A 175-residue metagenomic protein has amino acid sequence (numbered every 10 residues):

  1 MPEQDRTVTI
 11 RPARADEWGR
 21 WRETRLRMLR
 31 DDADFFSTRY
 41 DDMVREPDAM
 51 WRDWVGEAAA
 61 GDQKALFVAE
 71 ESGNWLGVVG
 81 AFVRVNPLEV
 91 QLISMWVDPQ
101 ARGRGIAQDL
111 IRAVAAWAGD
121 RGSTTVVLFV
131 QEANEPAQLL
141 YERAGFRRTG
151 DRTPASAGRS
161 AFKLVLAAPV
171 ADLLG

Functional and structural regions predicted by a protein language model:
M1-Q4, L174-G175: Actinobacteria-biased recognition of intrinsically disordered, low-complexity terminal regions
T7-I10: Extreme N-terminal starter segment of soluble prokaryotic enzymes
A15-D16, R20-S94, D98-Q100, I111-A113 (+3 more regions): Acetyl-CoA-dependent GNAT
L92-I93, G103-Q108, S123: Glycine-rich acyl-CoA binding loop
D98-Q100, R104, E132-A133: Active-site acidic-Proline motif in GNAT/NAT acetyltransferases
D109-T125, R147: Conserved acyl-CoA
T124-V127, Q131-Q138, R143-G175: C-terminal "cap" of GNAT-fold acetyltransferases
